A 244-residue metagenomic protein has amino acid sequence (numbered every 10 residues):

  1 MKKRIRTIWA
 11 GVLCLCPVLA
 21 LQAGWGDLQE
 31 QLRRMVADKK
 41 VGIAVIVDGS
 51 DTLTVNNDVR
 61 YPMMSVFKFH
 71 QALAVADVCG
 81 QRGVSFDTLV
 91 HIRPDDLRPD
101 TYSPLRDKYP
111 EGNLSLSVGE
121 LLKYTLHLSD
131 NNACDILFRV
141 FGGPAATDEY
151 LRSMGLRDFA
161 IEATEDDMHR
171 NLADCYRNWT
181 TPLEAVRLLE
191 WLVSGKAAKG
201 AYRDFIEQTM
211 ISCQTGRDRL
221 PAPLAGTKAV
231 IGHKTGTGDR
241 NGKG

Functional and structural regions predicted by a protein language model:
M1-D27: Bacterial Sec-dependent N-terminal signal peptides
L21-S65: Beta-lactamase-like hydrolase cores
K40, D135-S194: Mid-domain, small-residue-enriched loop/turn segments at the edges of structured enzyme/sensor domains
P62-V90: Active-site SXXK
F69-H70, Y176-I211, G244: Active-site-proximal alpha-helical segments within enzyme catalytic domains
F86-L105, F141-G142, T209: Acidic helix-start/capping segments at beta-turn-to-alpha-helix junctions
L97-I136: Conserved catalytic neighborhood of penicillin-recognizing serine enzymes
D218-G244: Short, Gly/Ser/Thr-enriched beta-strand-loop segments that form substrate-interacting elements of hydrolase/peptidase
